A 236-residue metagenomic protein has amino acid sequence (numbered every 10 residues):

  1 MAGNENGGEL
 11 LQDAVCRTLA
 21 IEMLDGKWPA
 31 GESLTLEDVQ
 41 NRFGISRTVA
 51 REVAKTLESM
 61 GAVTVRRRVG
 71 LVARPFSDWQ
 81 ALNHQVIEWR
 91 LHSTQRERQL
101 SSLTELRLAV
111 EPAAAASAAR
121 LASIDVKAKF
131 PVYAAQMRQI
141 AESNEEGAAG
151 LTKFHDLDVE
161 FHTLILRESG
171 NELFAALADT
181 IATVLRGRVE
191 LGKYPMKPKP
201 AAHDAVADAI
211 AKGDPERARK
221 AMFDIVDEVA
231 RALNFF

Functional and structural regions predicted by a protein language model:
M1-A109, A116: Short linear motifs at protein or domain termini
G8-Q12, D158, K199: Conserved donor sugar-nucleotide recognition element shared by glycan-biosynthetic enzymes
L10, T152, Y194-K197: Short helix-capping and inter-helix turn/linker motifs at the boundaries of alpha-helical repeat units
L103-E190, P200-A205, R217-E228, A232: Conserved amphipathic alpha-helical segments that form helical-bundle/coiled-coil interaction surfaces
N234-F236: Charge-dense, low-complexity polyampholytic segments
